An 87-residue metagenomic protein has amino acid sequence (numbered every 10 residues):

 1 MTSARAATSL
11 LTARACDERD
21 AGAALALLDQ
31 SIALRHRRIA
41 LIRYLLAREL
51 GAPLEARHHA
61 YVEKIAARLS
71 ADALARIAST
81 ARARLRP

Functional and structural regions predicted by a protein language model:
M1, T12, L27-Q30, L41 (+2 more regions): Conserved small-residue packing positions in alpha-helical repeats and bundles
M1-E18, E63-P87: N-terminal alpha-helical interaction modules that lie
T2-S3, A15-A24, H36, Y44 (+1 more regions): Short helix-capping/linker turns of helical repeat alpha-solenoids
T8-L11, D20, A24-L27, H59: TPR repeat positional signature
R35-L54, A67, A78-R86: TPR/TPR-like (Sel1-like) alpha-helical repeat modules
E49-Y61, A73: Boundary/linker segments of alpha-helical solenoid repeat arrays
